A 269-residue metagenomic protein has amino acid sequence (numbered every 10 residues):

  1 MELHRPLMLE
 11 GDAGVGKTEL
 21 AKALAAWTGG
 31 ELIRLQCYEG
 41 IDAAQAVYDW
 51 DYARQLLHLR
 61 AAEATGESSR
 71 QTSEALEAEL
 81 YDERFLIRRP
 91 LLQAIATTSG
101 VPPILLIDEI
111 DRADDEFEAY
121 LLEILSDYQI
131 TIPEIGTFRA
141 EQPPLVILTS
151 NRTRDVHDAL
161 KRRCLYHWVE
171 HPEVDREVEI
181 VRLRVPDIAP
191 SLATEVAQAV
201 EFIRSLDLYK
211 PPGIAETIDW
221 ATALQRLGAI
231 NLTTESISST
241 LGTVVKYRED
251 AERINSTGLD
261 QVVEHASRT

Functional and structural regions predicted by a protein language model:
M1-T269: C-terminal regulatory/interaction module of P-loop NTP-utilizing enzymes
